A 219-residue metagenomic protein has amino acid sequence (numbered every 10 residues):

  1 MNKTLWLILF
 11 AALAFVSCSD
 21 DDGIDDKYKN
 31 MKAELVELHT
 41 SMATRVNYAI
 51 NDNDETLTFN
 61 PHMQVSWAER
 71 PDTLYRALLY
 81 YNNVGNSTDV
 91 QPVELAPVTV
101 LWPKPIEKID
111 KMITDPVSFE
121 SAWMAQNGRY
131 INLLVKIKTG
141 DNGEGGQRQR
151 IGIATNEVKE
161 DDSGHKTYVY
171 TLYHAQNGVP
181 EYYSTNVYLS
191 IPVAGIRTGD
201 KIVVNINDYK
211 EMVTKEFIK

Functional and structural regions predicted by a protein language model:
M1-L5: Positively charged n-region of N-terminal signal peptides that target proteins for export
W6-F10: Sec-dependent N-terminal signal peptides
A14-S17: C-terminal motif of bacterial Sec signal peptides marking the signal peptidase cleavage site
S19-D22: Bacterial signal peptide processing site
D25: Cys/His-rich zinc-coordinating "finger/knuckle" motifs
Y28-K219: First exposed extracellular module after export/assembly in secreted or surface-exposed proteins
